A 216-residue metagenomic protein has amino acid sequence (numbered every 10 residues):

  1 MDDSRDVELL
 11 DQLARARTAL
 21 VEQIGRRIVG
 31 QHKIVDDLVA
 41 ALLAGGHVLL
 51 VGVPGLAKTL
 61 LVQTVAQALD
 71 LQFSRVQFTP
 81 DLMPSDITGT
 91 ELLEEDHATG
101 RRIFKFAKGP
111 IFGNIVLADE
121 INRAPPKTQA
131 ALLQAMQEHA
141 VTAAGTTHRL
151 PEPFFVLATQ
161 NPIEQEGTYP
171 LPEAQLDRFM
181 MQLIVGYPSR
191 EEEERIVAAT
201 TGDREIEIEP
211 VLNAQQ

Functional and structural regions predicted by a protein language model:
L9-L56: Pre-Walker A (pre-P-loop) alpha-helix and adjacent loop at the N terminus of AAA/AAA+ ATPase modules, a conserved
D36, L43-G45, L69, T88 (+5 more regions): Short loop/turn elements that form and flank the Walker-type P-loop nucleotide-binding site in RecA-like NTPase cores
D37-A40, E94-L117: Conserved alpha-helical scaffold flanking the Walker A/P-loop in AAA+ ATPase domains
L42-P80: Walker A/P-loop
V48, V116, F154: Conserved beta-strand position immediately N-terminal to the Walker
V53, I87, T159: P-loop (Walker A) phosphate-binding loop of NTP-binding proteins
E94-T99, A124, T128, M136-L212: Canonical AAA+ ATPase core
D119-E120, A131: Walker B catalytic acidic pair
